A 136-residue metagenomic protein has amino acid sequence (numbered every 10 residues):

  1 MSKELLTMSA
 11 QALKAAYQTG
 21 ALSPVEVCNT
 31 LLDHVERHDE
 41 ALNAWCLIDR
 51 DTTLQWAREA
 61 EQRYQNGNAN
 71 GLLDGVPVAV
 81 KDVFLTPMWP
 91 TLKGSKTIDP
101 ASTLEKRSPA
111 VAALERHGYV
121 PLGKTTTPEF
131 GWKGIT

Functional and structural regions predicted by a protein language model:
M1-Q55, Q62-Q65: An N-terminal boundary/leader segment
A12, T30, E59, P109 (+1 more regions): Alpha-helical scaffold segments in soluble metabolic enzymes
Y17, N68-A69, W89: Conserved SET/PR domain catalytic loop and adjacent active-site segment of histone-lysine N-methyltransferases
V27, N68-L72, K124: Surface-exposed patches in mature extracellular/periplasmic domains of secreted proteins
E36, R58-Q65, F84-L85, E115 (+1 more regions): Generic short alpha-helical segment signal, independent of protein family or function, capturing local helix propensity
A60-P77: Immediate post-signal peptide segment of exported/extracytoplasmic ligand-binding proteins
D74-T136: Short glycine/serine-rich loop/turn segments
